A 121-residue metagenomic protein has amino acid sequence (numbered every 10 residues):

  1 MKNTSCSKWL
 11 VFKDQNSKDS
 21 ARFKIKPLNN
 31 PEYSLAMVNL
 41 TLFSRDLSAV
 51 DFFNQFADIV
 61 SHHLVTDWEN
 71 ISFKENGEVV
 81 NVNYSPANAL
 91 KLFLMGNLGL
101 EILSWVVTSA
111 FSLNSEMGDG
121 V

Functional and structural regions predicted by a protein language model:
M1-L10: Short, intrinsically disordered N-terminal pre-domain segments
V11-Q15: A generic structural motif
S17-V121: Short, surface-exposed, charged amphipathic helix/loop patches that serve as local interaction elements
